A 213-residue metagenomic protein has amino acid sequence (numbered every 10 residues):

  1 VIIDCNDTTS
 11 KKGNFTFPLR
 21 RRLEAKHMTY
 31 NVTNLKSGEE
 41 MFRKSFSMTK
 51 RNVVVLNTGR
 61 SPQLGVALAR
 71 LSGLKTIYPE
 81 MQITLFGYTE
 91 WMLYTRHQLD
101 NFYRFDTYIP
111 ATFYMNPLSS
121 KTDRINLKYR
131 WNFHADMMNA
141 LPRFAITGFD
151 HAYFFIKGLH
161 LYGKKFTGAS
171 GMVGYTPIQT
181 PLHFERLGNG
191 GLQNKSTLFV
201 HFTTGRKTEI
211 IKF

Functional and structural regions predicted by a protein language model:
V1-F213: Extracytosolic ligand-binding ectodomains
